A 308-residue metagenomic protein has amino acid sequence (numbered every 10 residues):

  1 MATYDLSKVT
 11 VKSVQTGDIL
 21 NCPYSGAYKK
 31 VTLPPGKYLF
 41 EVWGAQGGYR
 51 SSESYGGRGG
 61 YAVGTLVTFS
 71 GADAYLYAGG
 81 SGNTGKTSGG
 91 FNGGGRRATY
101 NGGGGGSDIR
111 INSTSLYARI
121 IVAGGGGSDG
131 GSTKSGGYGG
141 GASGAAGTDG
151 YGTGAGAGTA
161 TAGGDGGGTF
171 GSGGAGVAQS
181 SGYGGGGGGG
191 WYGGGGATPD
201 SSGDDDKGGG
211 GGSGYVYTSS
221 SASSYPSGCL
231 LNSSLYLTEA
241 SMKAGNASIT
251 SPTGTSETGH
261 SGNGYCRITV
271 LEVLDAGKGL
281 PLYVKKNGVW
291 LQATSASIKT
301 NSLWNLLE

Functional and structural regions predicted by a protein language model:
M1-T32, P226-E308: Enriched but not universal
S25, G44-I109, D129-G156, G188 (+1 more regions): Glycine-rich strand-loop-strand elements at beta-sheet edges
T32-L39, F69-D73: Extended extracellular/luminal ectodomain segments enriched in beta-structured repeat modules
T65-V67, I111-T114, Y217-S219, R267-L274 (+1 more regions): Short beta-strand-to-coil "C-cap" segments at the C-terminal boundary of structured domains/repeats, marking
T87-G95, T148-D165, T169-G171, A222-T255: Surface-exposed intrinsically disordered loops and tails
G136-Y183, A276-L280, N287-E308: Intrinsically disordered, low-complexity terminal/linker regions enriched in Pro/Ser/Gly and acidic residues
G173-P252: Aromatic sugar-binding interfaces of carbohydrate-active proteins
